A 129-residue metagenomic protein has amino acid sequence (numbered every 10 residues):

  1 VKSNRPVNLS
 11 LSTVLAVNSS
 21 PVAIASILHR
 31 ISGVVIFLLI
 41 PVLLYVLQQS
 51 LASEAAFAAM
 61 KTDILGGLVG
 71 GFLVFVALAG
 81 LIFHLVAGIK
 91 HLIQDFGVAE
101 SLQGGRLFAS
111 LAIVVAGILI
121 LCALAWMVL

Functional and structural regions predicted by a protein language model:
V1-L129: Membrane-embedded alpha-helical bundles that constitute the cytochrome b-like, heme-associated redox core of multi-pass
